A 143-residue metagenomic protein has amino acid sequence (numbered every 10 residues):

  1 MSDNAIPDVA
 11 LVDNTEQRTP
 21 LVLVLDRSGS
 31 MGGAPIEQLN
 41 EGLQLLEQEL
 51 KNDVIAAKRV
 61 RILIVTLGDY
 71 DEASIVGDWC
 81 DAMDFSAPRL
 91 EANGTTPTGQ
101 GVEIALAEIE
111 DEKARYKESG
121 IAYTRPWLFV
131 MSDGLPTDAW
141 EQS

Functional and structural regions predicted by a protein language model:
M1-V22, R27-E37, K51, D111-Y123: Acidic, polar low-complexity linker/tail segments
V22-V24, R61-T66, R125-D133: Extended hydrophobic secondary-structure segments that form protein cores and membrane-embedded regions
S28, L46, Q142-S143: Mixed-charge (Asp/Glu-Lys/Arg
S28-G29, G68-E72, L135-P136: Conserved nucleotide-binding/hydrolysis micro-motifs of P-loop NTPases
L39-K51: An active-site-proximal "capping" alpha-helix that borders the catalytic cofactor pocket
K58-P88: Short beta-strand-loop
E72, F85-R125, D138-A139: Von Willebrand factor
G134-S143: VWA/integrin I-like adhesion module and closely mimicked acidic/polar interface patches used
